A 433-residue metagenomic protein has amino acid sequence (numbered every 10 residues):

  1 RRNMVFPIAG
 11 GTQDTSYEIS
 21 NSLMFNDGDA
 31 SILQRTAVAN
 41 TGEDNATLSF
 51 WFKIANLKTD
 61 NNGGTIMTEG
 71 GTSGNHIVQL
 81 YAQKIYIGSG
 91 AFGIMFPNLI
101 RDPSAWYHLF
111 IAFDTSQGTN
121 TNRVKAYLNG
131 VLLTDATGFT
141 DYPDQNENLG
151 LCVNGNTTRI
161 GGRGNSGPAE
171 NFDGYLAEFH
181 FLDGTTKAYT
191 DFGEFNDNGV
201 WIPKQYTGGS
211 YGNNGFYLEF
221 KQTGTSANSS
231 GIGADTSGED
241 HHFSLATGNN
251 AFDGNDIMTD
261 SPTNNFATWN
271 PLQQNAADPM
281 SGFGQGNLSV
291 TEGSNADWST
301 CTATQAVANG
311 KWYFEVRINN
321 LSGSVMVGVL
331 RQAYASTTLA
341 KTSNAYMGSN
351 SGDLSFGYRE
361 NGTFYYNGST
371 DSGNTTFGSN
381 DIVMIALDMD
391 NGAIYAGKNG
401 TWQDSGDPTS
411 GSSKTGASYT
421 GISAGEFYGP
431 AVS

Functional and structural regions predicted by a protein language model:
R1-D27, S49-K58, H76-E147, R359 (+2 more regions): Extracellular glycan-interaction surfaces
R1-D44, K84-I85, G90-A91, N154-I160 (+2 more regions): Low-complexity, glycine/proline/serine-rich flexible segments
R2-N21, G28-D29, G118-N120, T134-T140 (+6 more regions): Extended recognition patches within non-cytosolic domains
D27-A46, G93-R101, G164-P168, I202-G209 (+2 more regions): Short surface loop/edge beta-strand patches of beta-sandwich-type extracellular domains that form ligand-contact sites
D29-Y86, Q117-N120, Y189-T190, V307-A308 (+2 more regions): Extracellular glycan-recognition modules
L48-N56, L109-I111, I160, L176-F181 (+6 more regions): Short hydrophobic/aromatic patches on beta-strands that form ligand-binding or substrate-lining surfaces
A91-F92, N148-L176: Extracellular glycan-interaction patches encoded by glycine-rich segments
M326-I382, S412: Glycine-aromatic-enriched beta-strand/loop faces of beta-sandwich-type recognition domains, especially lectin-like
